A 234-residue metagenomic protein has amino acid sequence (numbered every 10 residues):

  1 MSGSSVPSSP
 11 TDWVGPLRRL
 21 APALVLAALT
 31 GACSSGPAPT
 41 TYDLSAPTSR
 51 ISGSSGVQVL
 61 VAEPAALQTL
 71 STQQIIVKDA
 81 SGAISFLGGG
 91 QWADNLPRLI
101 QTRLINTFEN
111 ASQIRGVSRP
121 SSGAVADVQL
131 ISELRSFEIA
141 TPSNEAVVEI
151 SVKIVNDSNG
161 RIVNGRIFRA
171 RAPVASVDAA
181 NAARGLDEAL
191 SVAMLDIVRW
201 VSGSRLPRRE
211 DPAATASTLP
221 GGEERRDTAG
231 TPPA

Functional and structural regions predicted by a protein language model:
M1-G31: Sec-dependent bacterial lipoprotein signal peptides
C33-P97, A126, S204-A234: A structural "domain/chain start" motif
S34-S52, N106, A111-R161, A175 (+1 more regions): Surface-exposed short loop/turn segments
P64, E133-F137, R169-A170: Generic short beta-strand segments
A66, L70-Q73, V152-I154, A180-R184: Juxtamembrane/interfacial segments around transmembrane helices
G82-Q91, S158-R199: Short secondary-structure boundary motifs at beta->alpha junctions and helix caps
P97, Q101, I105, A111 (+3 more regions): Extracytoplasmic/secreted envelope proteins and their assembly/folding machinery, especially bacterial periplasmic
A111, R115, I197-W200, S204 (+1 more regions): Solvent-exposed amphipathic alpha-helical surface segments
